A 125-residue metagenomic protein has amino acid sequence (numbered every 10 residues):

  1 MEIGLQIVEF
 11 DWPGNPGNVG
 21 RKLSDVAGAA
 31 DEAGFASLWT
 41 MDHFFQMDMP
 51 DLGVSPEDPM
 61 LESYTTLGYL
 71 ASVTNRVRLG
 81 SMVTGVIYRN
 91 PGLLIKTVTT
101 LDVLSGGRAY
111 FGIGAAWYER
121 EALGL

Functional and structural regions predicted by a protein language model:
M1-V73: N-terminal beta1-alpha1-beta2 module of alpha/beta enzyme domains
E2-N18, T84-L125: Flexible, glycine-rich active-site loops centered on histidine and acidic residues that chelate a metal or position
D31-E32, L67-R76, V98, D102-A109: Acidic (Asp/Glu)-rich catalytic clusters
A36-H43, L79-M82, Y110-G114: Short beta-strand segments at enzyme active-site cores
D48-V54, V77-V86: Glycine-/proline-rich flexible loop or hinge segments
